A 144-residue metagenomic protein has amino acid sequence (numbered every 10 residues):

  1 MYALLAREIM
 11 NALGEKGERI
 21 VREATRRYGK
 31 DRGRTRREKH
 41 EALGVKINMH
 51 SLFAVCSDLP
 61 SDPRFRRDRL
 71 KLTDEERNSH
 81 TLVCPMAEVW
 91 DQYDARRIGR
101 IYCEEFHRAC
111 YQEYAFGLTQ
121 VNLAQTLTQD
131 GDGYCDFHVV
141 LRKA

Functional and structural regions predicted by a protein language model:
M1-N78, P85, D91-Y102, F106 (+2 more regions): N-terminal accessory segment detector
H107-Y111: Short amphipathic alpha-helical segments
